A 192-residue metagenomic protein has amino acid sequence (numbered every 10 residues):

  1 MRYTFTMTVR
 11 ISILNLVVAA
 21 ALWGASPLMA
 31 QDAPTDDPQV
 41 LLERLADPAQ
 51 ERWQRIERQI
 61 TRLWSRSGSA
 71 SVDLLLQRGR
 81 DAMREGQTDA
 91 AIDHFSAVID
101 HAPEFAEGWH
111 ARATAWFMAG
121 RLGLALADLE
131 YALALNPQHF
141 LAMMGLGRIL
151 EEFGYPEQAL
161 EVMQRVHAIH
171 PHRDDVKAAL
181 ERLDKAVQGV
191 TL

Functional and structural regions predicted by a protein language model:
R84, M118, E152-F153, K185-G189: Register position in tetratricopeptide repeats
A97-V98, Y131-A132, R165-V166: Canonical positions in the second alpha-helix
